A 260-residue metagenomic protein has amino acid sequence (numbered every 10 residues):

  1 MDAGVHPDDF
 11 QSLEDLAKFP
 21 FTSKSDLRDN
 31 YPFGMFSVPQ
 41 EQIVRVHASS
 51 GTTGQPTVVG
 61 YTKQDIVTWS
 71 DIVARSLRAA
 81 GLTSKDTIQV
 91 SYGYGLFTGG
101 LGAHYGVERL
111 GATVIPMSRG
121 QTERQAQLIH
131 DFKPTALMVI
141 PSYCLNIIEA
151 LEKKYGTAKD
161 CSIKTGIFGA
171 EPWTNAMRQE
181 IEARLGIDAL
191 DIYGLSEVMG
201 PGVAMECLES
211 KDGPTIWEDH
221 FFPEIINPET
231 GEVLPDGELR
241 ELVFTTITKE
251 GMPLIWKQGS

Functional and structural regions predicted by a protein language model:
M1-A48, G54-D71, R75-A79, T83-K85 (+2 more regions): Nucleotide 5′-phosphate-binding alpha/beta core
F36-S37, Q64, Y94, P116 (+1 more regions): Residue-level marker of alpha-helix boundaries and capping positions
I43, I66, G93-G95, S142-Y143: Short glycine-enriched loops at secondary-structure junctions
G54-T68, H104-V114, P134-M138: Acidic/glycine-enriched edge-of-secondary-structure segments
G54-Y61, K85-Y92, A126-A136: Short acidic, glycine/Ser/Thr-rich loop/turn "cap" segments at secondary-structure junctions
A74, R78-A112: Conserved AMP-binding loop of ANL adenylate-forming enzymes
L110-S260: Active-site glycine/GP-rich loop and adjacent strand/helix microenvironment that borders small-molecule binding pockets
